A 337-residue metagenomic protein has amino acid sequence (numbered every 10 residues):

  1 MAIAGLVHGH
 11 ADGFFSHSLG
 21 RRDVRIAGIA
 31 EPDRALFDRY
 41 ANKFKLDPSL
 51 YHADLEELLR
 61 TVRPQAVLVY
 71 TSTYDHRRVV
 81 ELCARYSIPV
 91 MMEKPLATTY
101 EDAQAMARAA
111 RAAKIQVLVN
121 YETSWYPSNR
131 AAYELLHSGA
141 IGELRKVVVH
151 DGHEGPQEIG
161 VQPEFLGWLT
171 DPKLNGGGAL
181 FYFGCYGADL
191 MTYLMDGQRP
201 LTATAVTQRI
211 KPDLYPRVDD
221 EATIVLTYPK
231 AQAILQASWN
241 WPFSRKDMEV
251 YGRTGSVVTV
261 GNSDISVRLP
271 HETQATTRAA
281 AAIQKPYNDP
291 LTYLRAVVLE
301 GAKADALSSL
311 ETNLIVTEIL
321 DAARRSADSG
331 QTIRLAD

Functional and structural regions predicted by a protein language model:
M1-K45: N-terminal Rossmann-like dinucleotide-binding module
I3, M92, V117-V119, T259: Hydrophobic residues in well-ordered beta-strands that form the structural core
F44-A109: Beta-loop-alpha module in the N-terminal Rossmann-like domain of NAD(P)-dependent dehydrogenases, especially those
A66-L68, A296-D337: C-terminal helix-rich "cap/oligomerization" subdomain common to oxidoreductases
A105-T123, E143-R145: Rossmann-fold dehydrogenase core element
S124-V206, I210-L214, G330: Predominantly a Rossmann-like dinucleotide-binding segment in NAD(P)-dependent oxidoreductases
Y182, A188-D264, L291-K303: Contiguous beta-strand/loop segments that form the cofactor/metal-binding neighborhood of enzyme cores
